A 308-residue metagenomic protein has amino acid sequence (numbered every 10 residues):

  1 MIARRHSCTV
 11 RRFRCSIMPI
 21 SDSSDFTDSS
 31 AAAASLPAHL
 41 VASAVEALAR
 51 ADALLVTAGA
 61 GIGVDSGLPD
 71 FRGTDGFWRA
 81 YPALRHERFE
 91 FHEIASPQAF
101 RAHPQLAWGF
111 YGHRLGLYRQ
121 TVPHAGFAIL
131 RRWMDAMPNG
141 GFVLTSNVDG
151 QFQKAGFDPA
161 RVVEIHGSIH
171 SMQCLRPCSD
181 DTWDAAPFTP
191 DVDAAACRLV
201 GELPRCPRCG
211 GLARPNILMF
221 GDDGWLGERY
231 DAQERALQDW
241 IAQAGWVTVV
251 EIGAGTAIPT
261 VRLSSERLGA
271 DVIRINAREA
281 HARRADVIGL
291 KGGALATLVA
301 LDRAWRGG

Functional and structural regions predicted by a protein language model:
A3, C8-V10, R14-G308: Conserved catalytic alpha/beta core of Sir2/sirtuin-type deacylases, generalized to analogous enzyme cores that bind
